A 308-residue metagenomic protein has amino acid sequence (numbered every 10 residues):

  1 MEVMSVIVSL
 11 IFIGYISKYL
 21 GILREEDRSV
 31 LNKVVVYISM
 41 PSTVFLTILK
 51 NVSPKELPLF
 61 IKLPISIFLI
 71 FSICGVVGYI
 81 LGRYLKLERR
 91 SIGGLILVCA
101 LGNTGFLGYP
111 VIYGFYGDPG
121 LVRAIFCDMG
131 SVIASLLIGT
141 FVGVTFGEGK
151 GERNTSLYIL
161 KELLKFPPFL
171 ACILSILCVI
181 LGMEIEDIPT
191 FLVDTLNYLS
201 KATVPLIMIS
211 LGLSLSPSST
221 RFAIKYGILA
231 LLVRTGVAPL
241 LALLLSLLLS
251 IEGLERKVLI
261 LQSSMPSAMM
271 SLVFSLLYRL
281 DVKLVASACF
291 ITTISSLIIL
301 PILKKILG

Functional and structural regions predicted by a protein language model:
M1-G308: Alpha-helical transmembrane segments of multi-pass small-molecule/ion transporters
